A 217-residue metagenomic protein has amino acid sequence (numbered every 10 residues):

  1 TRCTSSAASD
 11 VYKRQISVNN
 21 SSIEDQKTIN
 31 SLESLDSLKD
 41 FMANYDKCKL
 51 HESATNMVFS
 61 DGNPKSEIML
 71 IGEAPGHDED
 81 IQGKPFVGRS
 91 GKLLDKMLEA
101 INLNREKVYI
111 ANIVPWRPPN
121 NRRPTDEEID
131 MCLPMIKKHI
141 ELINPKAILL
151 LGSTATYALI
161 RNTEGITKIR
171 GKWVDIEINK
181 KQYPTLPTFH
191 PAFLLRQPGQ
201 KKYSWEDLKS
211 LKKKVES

Functional and structural regions predicted by a protein language model:
T1-A8, Y12: Single conserved hydrophobic/aromatic residue that forms the stacking wall/gate of nucleotide- or nucleobase-binding
R2, F59, K65, K168-I169 (+1 more regions): Post-transcriptional modification and biogenesis factors for structured RNAs of the translation apparatus
T4, P64, G83-G91, T125 (+1 more regions): Short, conserved glycine- and acidic-residue-centered signature motifs in active-site or ligand-binding loops
I16-N56: Membrane-anchoring hydrophobic helices of lipid-metabolizing enzymes
V18-N19, L32, K39, P75 (+1 more regions): Short, basic/glycine-rich phosphate-binding loops at helix/coil junctions that contact nucleotide phosphates
A54, F59-K84: Conserved H-X4-D acyltransferase segment
E73, H77-Y109: Glycine-rich, small/polar surface segments that engage phosphate groups of diverse ligands
I101, R105-E106, I113-S217: Glycine/proline-rich loop-helix segments at beta-alpha junctions forming the active-site rim of enzyme cores
